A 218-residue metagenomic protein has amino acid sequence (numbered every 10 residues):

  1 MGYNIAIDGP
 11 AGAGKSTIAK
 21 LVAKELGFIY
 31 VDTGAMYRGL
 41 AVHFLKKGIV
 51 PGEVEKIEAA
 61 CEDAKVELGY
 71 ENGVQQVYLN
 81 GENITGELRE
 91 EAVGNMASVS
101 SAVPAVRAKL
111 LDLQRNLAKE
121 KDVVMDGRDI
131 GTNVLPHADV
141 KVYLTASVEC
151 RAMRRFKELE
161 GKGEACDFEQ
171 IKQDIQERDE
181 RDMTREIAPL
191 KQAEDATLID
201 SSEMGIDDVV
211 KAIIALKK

Functional and structural regions predicted by a protein language model:
I5-I7: Hydrophobic anchor at the beta1->P-loop junction of P-loop NTPases
G12: Walker A (P-loop) phosphate-binding loop of P-loop NTPases
K15: Conserved lysine of the Walker
I18: Hydrophobic positions on the alpha1 helix immediately C-terminal to the Walker A/P-loop
E25-E90: N-terminal phosphate/diphosphate-binding loop that engages ATP/GTP or pyrophosphate donors across diverse enzyme folds
L79, N83-T85, G94, M153-K162 (+1 more regions): NTP-dependent small-molecule kinase module
T85-S101, A105-K162: ATP-dependent NMP and nucleoside kinases share a basic, alpha-helical "lid"
D129-V134, V142-M153, K162-D174, R178-I187 (+2 more regions): Anionic, Ser/Thr-rich low-complexity intrinsically disordered regions
